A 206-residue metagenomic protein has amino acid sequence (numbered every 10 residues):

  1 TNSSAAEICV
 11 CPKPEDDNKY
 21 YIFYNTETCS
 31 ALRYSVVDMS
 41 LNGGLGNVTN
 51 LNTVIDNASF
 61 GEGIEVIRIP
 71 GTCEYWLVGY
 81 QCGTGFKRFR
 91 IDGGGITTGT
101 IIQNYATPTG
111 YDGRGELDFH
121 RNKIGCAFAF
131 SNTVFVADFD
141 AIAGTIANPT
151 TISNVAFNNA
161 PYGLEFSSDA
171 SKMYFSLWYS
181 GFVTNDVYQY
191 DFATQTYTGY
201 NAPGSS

Functional and structural regions predicted by a protein language model:
T1-C29: Blade-loop segments of beta-propeller domains
T1-N2, S40-S59, G95-T107, A143-F157 (+1 more regions): Trp- and S/T/G-rich repeat-edge/linker motifs of beta-rich repeat architectures
N2-P12, D56-R68, G110-E116, N158-E165 (+1 more regions): Repeated scaffold domains used in trafficking and secretory/extracellular systems, primarily beta-propellers
S4-E7, N18-K19, R33, T49-L51 (+9 more regions): Generic structural motif recognizing short loop/turn segments at the entrances and edges of beta-strands
E27-G83, I102-P108: Asp-box/WD-like beta-propeller blade repeats and closely related beta-sheet repeat scaffolds
G71-T194: Beta-propeller domains
